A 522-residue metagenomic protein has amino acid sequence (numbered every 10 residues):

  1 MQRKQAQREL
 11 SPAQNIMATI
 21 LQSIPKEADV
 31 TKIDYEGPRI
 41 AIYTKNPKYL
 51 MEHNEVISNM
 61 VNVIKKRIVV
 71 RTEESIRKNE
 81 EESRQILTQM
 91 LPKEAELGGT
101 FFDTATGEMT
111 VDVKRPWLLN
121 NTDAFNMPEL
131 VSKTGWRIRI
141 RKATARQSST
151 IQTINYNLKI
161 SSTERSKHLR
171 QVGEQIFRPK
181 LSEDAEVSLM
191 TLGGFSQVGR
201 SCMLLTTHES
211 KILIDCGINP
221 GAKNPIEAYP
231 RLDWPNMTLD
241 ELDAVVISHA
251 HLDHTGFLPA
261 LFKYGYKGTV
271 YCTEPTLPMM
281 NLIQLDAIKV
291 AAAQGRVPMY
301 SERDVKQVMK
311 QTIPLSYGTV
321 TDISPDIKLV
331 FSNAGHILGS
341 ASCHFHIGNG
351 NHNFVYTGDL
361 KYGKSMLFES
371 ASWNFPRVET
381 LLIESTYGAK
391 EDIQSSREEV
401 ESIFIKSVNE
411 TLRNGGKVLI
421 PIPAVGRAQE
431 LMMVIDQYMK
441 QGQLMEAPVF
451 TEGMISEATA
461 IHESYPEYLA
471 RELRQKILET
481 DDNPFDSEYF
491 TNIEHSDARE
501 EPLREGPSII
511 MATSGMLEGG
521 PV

Functional and structural regions predicted by a protein language model:
M1-L158: RNA-contacting regions in translation and RNA-metabolism proteins, encompassing KH/S1 modules where present
R71, G268-L277, L382, P421 (+1 more regions): Short internal beta-strands
L158-D240, P314-E369, E500-L503: Core dinuclear metal-dependent hydrolase active-site scaffold
E164-L181, Q284-S340, E467-G506: Metallo-beta-lactamase
F195-R200, T207-G268, C272-P278, I283-T312 (+1 more regions): Pre-active-site segment of Zn-dependent metallo-hydrolases
L213-G217, L242-D253, L258, V270-T273 (+6 more regions): Active-site neighborhood of phospho(di)ester-bond hydrolases with catalytic His/Asp-centered motifs
A341-H346, G350-V434: Functional cores that coordinate and move charged inorganic groups
F404-P521: Hard-cation-handling environments
